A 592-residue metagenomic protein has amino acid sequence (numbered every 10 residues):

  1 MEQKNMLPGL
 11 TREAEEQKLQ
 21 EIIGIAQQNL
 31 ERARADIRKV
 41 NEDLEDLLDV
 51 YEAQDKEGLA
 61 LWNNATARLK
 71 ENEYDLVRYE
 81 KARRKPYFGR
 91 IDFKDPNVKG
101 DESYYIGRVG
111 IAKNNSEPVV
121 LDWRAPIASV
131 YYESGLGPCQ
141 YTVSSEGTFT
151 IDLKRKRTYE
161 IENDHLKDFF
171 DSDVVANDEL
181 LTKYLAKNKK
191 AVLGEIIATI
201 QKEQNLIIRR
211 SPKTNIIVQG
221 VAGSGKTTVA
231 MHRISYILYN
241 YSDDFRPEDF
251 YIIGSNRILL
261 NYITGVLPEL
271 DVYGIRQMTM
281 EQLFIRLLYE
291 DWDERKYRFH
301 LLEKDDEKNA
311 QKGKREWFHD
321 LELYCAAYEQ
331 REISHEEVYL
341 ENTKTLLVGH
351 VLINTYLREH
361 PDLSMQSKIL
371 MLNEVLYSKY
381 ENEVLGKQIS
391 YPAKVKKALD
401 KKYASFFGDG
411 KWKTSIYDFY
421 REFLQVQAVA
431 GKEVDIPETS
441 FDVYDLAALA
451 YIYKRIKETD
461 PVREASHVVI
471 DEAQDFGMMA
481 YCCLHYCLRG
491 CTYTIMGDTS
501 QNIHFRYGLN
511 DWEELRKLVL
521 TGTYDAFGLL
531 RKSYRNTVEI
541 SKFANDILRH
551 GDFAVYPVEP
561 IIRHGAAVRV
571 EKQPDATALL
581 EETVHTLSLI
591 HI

Functional and structural regions predicted by a protein language model:
M1-A33, V40, K183-R298: P-loop NTPase Walker
M1-I197, Q201, N205-R209: Extended, charged low-complexity regulatory segments
K99-Y132, D271-R358: Conserved P-loop NTPase-based nucleic-acid remodeling module centered on helicase motor cores
A186, D249, I253, E307-K314 (+1 more regions): Hydrophobic alpha-helical scaffolding
H232-Y239, Y451-K454, Y486: Contiguous, well-ordered alpha-helical segments that form the cores/surfaces of helical PPI scaffolds
D243, E248, R257, N261-Y273 (+6 more regions): Conserved helicase motor core of SF1/SF2 NTP-dependent helicases
R331-H467, G477-Y481: Conserved helicase NTPase catalytic core signature
